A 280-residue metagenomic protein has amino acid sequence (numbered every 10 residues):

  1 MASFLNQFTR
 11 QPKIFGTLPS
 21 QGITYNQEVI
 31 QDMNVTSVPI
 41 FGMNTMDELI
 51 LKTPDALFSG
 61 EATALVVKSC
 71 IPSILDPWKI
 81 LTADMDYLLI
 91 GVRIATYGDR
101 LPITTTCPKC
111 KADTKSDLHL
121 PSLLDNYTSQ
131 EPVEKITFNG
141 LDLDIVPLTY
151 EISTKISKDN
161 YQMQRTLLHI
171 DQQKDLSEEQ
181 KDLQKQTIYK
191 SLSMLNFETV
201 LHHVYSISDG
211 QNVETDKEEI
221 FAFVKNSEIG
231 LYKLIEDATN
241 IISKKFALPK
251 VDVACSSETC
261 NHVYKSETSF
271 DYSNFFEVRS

Functional and structural regions predicted by a protein language model:
M1-S280: Long C-terminal interaction/binding lobes of large macromolecular proteins
